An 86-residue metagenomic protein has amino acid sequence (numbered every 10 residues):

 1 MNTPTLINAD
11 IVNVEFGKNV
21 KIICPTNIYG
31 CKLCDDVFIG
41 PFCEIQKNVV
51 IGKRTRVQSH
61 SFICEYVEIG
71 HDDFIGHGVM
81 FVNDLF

Functional and structural regions predicted by a protein language model:
M1-F16, K21-F86: Flexible, glycine/small-residue-enriched loop-and-beta-strand segment within the central core of proteins
